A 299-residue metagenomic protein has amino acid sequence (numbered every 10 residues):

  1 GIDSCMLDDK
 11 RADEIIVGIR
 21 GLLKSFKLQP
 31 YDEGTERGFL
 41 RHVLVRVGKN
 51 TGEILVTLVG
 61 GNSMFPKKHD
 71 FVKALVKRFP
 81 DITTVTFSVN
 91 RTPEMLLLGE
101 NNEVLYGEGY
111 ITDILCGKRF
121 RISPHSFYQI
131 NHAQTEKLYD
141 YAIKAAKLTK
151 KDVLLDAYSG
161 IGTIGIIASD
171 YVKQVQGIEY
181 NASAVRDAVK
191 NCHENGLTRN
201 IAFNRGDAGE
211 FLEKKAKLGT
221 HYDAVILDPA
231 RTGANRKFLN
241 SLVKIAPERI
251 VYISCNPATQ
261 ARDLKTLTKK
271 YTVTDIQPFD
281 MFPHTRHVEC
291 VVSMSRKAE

Functional and structural regions predicted by a protein language model:
G1-D32, N50, F65: Extended interfacial segments that mediate partner engagement and assembly in macromolecular machines
D3-L7, V43, S159: Alpha-helical transmembrane segments and adjacent TM-loop junctions that form the membrane-embedded core of multi-pass
Q29-D32, V43-L44, T274-P278: A short linear hydrophobic-aromatic micro-motif
Q29-R37, L154: Short helix/loop segment immediately N-terminal to the Walker
R37-N50: Short edge beta-strands and adjacent turn/loop segments
V45, G52-G61, R119-S123: Short, aliphatic-rich beta-strand segments
G48, G61, S295-K297: Residue-level recognition of strand-loop junctions within catalytic nucleotide-signaling folds
K67-E299: Rossmann-like S-adenosyl-L-methionine
